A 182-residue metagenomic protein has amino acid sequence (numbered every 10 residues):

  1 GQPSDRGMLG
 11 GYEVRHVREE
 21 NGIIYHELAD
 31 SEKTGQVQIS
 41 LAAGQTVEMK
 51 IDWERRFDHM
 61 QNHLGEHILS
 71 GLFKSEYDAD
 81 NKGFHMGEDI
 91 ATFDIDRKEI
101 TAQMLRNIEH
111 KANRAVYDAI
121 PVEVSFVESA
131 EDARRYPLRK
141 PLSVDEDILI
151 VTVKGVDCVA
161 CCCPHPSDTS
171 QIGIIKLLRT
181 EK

Functional and structural regions predicted by a protein language model:
G1-K182: A glycine- and charged-residue-rich anion-binding loop/surface
